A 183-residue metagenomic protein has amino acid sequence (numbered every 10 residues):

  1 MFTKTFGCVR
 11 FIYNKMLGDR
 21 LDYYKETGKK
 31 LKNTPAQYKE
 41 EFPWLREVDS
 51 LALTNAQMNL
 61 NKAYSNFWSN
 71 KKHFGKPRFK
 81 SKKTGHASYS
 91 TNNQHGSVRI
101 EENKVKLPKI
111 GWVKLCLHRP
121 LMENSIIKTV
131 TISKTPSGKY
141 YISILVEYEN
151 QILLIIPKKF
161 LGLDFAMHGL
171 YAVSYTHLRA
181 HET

Functional and structural regions predicted by a protein language model:
M1-R179: Nucleic-acid substrate recognition interfaces
